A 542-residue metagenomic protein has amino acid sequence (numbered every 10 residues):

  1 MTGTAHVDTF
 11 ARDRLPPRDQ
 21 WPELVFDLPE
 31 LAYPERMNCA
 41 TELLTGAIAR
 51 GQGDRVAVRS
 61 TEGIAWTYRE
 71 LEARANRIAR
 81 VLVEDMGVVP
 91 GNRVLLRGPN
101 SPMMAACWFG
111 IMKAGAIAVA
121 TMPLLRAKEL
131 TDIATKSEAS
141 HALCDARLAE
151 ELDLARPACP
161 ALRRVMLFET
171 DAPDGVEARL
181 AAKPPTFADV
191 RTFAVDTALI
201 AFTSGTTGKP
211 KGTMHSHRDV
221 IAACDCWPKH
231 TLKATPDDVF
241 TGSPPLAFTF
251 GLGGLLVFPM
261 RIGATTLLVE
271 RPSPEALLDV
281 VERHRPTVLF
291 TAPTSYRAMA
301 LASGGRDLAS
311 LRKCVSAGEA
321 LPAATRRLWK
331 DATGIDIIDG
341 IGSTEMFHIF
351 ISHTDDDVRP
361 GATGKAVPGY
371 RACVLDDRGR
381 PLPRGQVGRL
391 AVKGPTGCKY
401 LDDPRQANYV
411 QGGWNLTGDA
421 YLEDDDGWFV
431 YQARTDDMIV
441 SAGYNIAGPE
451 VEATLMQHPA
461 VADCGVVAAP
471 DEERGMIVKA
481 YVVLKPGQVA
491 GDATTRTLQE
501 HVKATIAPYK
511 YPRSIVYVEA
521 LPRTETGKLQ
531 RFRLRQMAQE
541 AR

Functional and structural regions predicted by a protein language model:
M1-F10, F109, K113-R179, R285 (+2 more regions): Structural core segment of the AMP-binding/adenylate-forming
D54, L167, K183-F202, K209 (+1 more regions): Conserved pre-ATP/AMP-binding loop-to-beta segment of ANL
E62-W66, V81-K128, P245, N445: Conserved AMP-binding/adenylate-forming
A65-R69, A198-A222: Conserved AMP-binding A3 loop
L125-K128, A142-D145, L289, V392-G394 (+6 more regions): AMP-binding/adenylate-forming catalytic core of the ANL superfamily
I221-V239, L246-V288, A302-S303: Conserved AMP-binding/adenylation subdomain of ANL enzymes
R261, P286-T291, A300-R359, R371: Gly/Ser/Thr-rich phosphate-binding loop
K365-G369, R380-G412, Y444-I446: Conserved ATP/PPi-binding loop(s) of AMP-dependent carboxylate-activating enzymes
